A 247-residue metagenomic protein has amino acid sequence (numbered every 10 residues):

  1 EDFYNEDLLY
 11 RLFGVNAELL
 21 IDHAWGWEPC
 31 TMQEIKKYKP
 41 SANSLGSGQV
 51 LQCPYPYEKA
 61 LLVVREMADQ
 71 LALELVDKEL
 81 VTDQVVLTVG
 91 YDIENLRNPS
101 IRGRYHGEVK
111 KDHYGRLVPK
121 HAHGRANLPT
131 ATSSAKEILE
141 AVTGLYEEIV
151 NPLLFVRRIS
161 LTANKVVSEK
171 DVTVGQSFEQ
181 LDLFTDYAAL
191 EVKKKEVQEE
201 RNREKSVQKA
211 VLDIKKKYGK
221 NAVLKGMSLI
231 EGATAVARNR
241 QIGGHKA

Functional and structural regions predicted by a protein language model:
D2-V156, Q176-F178: DNA-contacting surface of Y-family translesion DNA polymerases
G115-A247: Acidic, metal-coordinating catalytic segment for phosphate/diphosphate chemistry, firing primarily on the Nudix
